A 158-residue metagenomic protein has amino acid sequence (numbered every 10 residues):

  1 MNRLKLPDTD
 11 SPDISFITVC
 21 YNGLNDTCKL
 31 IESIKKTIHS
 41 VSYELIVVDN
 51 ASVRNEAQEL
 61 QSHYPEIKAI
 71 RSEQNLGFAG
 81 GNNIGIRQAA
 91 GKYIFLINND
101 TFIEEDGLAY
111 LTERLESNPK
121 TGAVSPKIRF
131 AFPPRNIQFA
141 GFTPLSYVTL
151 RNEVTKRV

Functional and structural regions predicted by a protein language model:
M1-K36: N-proximal low-complexity "stem/linker" segments adjacent to membrane-targeting elements
N25, A51-S52, G77, T101-I103 (+1 more regions): A short, conserved beta-strand element in the Rossmann-like catalytic core that flanks the donor/metal-binding loop
I31-E32, A57-Q58, N83, G91 (+2 more regions): Short alpha-helix within the catalytic core of nucleotide-sugar-dependent glycosyltransferases
S33, D49-Q58, Q74: A conserved acidic beta->alpha catalytic loop
S42-A51, I70-S72: Short beta-strand/loop segment that forms part of the nucleotide-sugar
R71-A89, N99, Y110: Glycine-rich, basic loop-to-helix element that forms the pyrophosphate-binding segment of sugar-nucleotide handling
I94: Short aromatic/hydrophobic "clamp" motif used to bind/position activated sugar donors
F102, A109-V158: Acidic/His-rich active-site region of diverse nucleotide-sugar glycosyltransferases
